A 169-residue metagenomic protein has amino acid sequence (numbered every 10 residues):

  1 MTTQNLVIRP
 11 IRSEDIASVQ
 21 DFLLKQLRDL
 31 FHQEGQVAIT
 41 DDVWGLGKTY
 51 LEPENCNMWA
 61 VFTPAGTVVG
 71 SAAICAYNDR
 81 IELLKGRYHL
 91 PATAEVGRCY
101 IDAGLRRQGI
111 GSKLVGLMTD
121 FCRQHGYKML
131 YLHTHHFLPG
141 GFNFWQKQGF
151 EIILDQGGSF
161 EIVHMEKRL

Functional and structural regions predicted by a protein language model:
T3, K25-D29, Y88-A92, K128-Y131 (+1 more regions): C-terminal "cap" of GNAT-fold acetyltransferases
N5-V7: Extreme N-terminal starter segment of soluble prokaryotic enzymes
P10-I16, D21-G97, D102, V115-L117 (+2 more regions): Acetyl-CoA-dependent GNAT
A17, Q108, P139: Loop/helix-junction capping segments adjacent to catalytic residues or to phosphate/diphosphate-binding pockets
D29, R107, D120-Q124, E151: Conserved amphipathic alpha-helical interaction elements at protein-protein interfaces in regulatory, energy-coupling
G70, G109-G111, G149: Conserved phosphate-binding and hydrolysis motifs of nucleotide-dependent enzymes
D102, K113-M129: Conserved acyl-CoA
D102-G104, Q108, H136: Active-site acidic-Proline motif in GNAT/NAT acetyltransferases
